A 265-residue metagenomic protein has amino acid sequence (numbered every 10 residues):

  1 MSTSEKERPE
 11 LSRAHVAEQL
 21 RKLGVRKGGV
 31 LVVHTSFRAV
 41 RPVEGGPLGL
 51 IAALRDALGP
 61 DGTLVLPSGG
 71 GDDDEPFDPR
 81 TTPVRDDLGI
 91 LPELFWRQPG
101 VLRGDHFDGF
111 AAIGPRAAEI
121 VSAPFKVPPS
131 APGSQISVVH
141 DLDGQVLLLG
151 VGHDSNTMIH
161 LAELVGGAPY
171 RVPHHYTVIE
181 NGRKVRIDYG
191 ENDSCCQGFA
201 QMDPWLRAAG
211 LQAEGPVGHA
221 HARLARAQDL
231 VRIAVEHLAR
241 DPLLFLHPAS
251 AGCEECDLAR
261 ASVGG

Functional and structural regions predicted by a protein language model:
M1-G265: N-terminal and secondary-structure boundary signal
